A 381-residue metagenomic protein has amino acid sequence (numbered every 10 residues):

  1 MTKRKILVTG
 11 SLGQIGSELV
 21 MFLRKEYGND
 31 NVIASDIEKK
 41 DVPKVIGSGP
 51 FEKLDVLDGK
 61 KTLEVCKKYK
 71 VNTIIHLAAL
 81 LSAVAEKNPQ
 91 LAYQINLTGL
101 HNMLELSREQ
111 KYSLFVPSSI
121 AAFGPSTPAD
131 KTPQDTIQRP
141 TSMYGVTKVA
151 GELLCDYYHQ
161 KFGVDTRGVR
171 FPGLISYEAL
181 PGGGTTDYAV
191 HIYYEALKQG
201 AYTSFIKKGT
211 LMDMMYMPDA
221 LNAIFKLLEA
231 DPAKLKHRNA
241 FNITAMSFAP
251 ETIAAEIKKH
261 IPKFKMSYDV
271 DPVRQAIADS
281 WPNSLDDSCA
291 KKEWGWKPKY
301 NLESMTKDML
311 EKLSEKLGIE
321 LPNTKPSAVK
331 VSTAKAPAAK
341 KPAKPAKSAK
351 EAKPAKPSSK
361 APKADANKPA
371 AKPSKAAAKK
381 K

Functional and structural regions predicted by a protein language model:
I6-E26: N-terminal Rossmann NAD(P)H-binding glycine-rich loop of SDR-like oxidoreductase domains
T9, S35, I74-A78, L114-I120 (+1 more regions): SDR active-site strand-loop-helix element
G49, V56-I95: NAD(P)H-binding glycine-rich loop region in Rossmannoid oxidoreductase-like domains and their noncatalytic homologs
H76, H101-M143: Conserved Rossmann-fold NAD(P)-dependent oxidoreductase catalytic core, especially the SDR/UDP-sugar
T147: Active-site helix of classical SDR
D156-L211, M217-F225: NAD(P)-dependent short-chain dehydrogenase/reductase
F205-K207, M212-A328: C-terminal substrate-binding subdomain of Rossmann-fold SDR/epimerase-dehydratase oxidoreductases
C289, Y300-K381: Amphipathic terminal alpha-helices
